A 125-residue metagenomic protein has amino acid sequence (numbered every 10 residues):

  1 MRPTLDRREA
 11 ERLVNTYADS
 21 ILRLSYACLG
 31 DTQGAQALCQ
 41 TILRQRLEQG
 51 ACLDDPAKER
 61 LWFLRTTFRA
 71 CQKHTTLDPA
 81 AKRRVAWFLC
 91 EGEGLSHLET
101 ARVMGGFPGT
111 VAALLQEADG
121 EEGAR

Functional and structural regions predicted by a protein language model:
M1-R23, L47, R84: A short, charge-rich alpha-helical start-of-domain segment used by transcription regulators
R2, C71-A80: Short amphipathic alpha-helical boundary/capping segments
R2-T4, L29-G30, Q40-K58: Sigma70-family region 2
N15, Y26, C90-G92: Short amphipathic helical patch at the helix-1/turn junction of helix-turn-helix
I21, S25, A35-R46, T100 (+1 more regions): Short, small-hydrophobic-rich alpha-helical interface motif
I21, S25, G50, E59-T75: Hydrophobic-face residues of short alpha-helical interaction/recognition segments
P79-E99, V103: Short amphipathic alpha helix immediately N-terminal
M104-R125: DNA-recognition helix of helix-turn-helix
